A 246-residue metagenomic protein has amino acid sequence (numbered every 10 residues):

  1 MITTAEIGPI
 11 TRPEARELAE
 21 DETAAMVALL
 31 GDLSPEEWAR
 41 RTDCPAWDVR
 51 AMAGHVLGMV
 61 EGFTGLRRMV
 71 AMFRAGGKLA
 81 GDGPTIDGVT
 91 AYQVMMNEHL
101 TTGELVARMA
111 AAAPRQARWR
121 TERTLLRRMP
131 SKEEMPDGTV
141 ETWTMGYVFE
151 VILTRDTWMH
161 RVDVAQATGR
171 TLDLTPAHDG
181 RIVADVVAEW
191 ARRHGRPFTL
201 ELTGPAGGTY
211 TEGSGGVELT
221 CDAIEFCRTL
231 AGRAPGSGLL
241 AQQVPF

Functional and structural regions predicted by a protein language model:
M1-E14, G62-A117, T121-E122: Short, helix-capping/interhelical loops that line the mouth of catalytic, cofactor-, or ligand-binding pockets
I2-G54: An N-terminal domain-cap segment
E22-A25, L29, M59, A112-R115 (+1 more regions): Amphipathic, well-ordered alpha-helical segments in soluble domains
D32-W38, E122-R128, Q166: Surface-exposed helix-capping loop/turn segments at secondary-structure junctions
A39-A80, K132-R193, F226: Short, contiguous alpha-helical
N97-T154: Internal, conserved structured core segments that host functional sites
D179-T211, G215: An amphipathic alpha-helical core segment
G213-F246: C-terminal interaction segments
